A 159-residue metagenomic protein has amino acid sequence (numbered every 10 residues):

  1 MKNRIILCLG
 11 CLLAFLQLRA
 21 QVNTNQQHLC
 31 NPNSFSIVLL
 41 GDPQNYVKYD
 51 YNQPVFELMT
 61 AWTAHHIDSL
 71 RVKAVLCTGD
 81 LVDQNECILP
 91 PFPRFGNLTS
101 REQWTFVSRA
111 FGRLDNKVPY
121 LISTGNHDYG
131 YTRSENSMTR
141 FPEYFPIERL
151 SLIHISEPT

Functional and structural regions predicted by a protein language model:
M1-V22: Bacterial Sec-dependent N-terminal signal peptides
I5, F35, K73, V118-P119: A generic hydrophobic-helix recognition signal that picks specific residues within alpha-helical hydrophobic
L12-A14, N52, P90, I153: Alpha-helical transmembrane segments and their juxtamembrane interfaces
A14, N31, D68, L114-N116: Short, structurally constrained coil/turn elements that cap an alpha-helix or connect an alpha-helix to the following
A20-L98: N-terminal active-site segment of His-dependent metallophosphoesterases
C87-S156: Extended active-site neighborhood of metal-dependent phosphoesterases/phosphodiesterases
